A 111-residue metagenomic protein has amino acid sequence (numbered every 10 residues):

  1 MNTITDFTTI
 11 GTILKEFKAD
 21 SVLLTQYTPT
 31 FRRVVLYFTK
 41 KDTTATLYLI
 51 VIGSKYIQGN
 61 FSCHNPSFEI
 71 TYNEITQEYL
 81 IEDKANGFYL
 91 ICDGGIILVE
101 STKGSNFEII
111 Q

Functional and structural regions predicted by a protein language model:
M1-Q111: Surface-exposed, interaction-prone regions used to assemble/regulate multi-protein complexes
